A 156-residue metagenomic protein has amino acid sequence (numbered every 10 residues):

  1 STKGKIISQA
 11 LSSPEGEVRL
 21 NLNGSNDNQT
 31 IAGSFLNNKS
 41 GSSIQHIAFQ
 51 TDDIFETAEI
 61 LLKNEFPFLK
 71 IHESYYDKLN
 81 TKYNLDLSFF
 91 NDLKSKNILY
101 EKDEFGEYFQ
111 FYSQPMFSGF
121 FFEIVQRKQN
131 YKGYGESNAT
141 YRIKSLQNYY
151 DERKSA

Functional and structural regions predicted by a protein language model:
T2-A156: Glyoxalase I/VOC metalloenzyme domain signal
